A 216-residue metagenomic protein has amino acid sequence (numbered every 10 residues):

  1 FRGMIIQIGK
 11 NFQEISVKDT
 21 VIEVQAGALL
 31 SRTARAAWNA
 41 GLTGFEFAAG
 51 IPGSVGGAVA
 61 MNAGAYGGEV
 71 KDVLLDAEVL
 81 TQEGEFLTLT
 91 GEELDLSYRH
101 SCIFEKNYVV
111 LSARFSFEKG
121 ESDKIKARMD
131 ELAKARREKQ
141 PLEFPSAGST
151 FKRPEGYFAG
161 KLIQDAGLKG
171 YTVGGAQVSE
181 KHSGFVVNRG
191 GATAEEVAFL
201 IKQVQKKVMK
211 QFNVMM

Functional and structural regions predicted by a protein language model:
M4, A28, I51-A58, A65-G68 (+3 more regions): Gly/Ser/Thr-rich helix-start
M4-L42, E69-T88: N-terminal glycine-rich flavin-associated loop
S16-T20, V59, Y108-S112: Acidic/polar active-site rim loop that often engages polyanionic ligands
S31, M61-A63, E92-Y98: Short acidic (Asp/Glu) patches
A37-L75, S146: A gly/ser-rich beta-alpha-beta helix-loop segment of oxidoreductase catalytic cores
L80-M216: Phosphate/pyrophosphate- and phosphate-bearing ligand-binding catalytic cores of soluble enzymes
